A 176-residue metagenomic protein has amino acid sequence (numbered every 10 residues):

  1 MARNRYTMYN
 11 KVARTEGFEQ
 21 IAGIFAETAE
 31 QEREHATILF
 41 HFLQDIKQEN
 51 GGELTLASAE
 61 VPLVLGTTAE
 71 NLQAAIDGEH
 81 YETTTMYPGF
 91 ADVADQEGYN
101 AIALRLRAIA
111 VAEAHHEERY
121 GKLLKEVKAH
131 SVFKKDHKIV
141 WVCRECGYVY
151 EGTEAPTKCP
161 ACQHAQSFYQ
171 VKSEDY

Functional and structural regions predicted by a protein language model:
M1-Y176: Non-heme di-metal
